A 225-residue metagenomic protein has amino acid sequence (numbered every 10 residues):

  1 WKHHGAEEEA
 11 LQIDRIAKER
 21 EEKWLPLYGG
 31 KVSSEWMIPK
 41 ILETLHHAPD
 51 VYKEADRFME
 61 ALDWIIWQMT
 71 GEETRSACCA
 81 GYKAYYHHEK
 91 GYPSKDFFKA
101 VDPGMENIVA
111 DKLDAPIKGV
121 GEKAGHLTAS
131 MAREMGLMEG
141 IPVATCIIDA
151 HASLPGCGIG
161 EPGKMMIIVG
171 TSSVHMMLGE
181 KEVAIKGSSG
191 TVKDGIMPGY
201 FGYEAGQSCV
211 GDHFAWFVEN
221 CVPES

Functional and structural regions predicted by a protein language model:
H3: Carbohydrate-associated surface elements
E7: Phosphate- and other anionic-substrate recognition elements at nucleic-acid/protein interfaces
L11-K31, W36-T74, K83-I108, K118-S225: Active-site core segments that coordinate phosphate-bearing ligands/cofactors across diverse enzyme families
C79: PAZ/PAZ-like end-binding module
D114: Thiamine diphosphate
